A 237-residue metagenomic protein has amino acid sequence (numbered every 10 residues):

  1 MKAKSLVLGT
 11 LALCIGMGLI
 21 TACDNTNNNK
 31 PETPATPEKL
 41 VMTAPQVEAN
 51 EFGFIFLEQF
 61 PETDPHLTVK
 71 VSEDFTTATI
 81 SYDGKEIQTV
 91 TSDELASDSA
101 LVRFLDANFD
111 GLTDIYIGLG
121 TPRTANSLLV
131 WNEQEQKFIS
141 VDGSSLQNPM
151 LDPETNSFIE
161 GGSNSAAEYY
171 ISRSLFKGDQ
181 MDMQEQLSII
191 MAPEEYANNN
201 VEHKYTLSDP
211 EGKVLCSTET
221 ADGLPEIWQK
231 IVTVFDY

Functional and structural regions predicted by a protein language model:
M1-T10: Bacterial N-terminal signal peptides that target proteins for export
T10-G18: Bacterial N-terminal signal peptides
G18, D24-H66, S157-Y237: Acidic, small-residue rich beta-repeat scaffolds with periodic aromatic anchors
G53-Q59, D98-A107, L146-S157: Beta-propeller blade termini
D64-T68, N108-L119, N156-G162: Acidic/hydrophobic-patterned starts of short beta strands in beta-sheet-rich repeat architectures
Y82-D83, T124-V141, R173-G178: Beta-propeller blade repeat segments, especially FG-GAP/WD-type strand-to-loop junctions in 6- to 7-bladed propeller
I87-E94, I139-D142: A short beta-strand motif characteristic of beta-propeller blades
G120-R123, S165-A167: Short glycine/acidic-enriched loop and turn motifs that connect beta-strands
